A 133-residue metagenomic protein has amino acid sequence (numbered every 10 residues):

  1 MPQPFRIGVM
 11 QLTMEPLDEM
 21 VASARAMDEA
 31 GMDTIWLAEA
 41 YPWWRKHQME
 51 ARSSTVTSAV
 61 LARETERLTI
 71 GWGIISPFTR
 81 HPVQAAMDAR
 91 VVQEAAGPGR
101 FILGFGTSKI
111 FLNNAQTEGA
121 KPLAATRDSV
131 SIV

Functional and structural regions predicted by a protein language model:
M1-T69: N-terminal beta1-alpha1-beta2 module of alpha/beta enzyme domains
P2-E15, T79-V133: Flexible, glycine-rich active-site loops centered on histidine and acidic residues that chelate a metal or position
S23, S53-S54, S58, S76 (+2 more regions): Generic serine detector
E39-Y41, I74, K109: Short, histidine-centered active-site or binding-site loop motifs used for metal coordination, general acid-base
G71-T79: Conserved strand-turn element in the central/C-terminal portion of the radical SAM core barrel that lines
